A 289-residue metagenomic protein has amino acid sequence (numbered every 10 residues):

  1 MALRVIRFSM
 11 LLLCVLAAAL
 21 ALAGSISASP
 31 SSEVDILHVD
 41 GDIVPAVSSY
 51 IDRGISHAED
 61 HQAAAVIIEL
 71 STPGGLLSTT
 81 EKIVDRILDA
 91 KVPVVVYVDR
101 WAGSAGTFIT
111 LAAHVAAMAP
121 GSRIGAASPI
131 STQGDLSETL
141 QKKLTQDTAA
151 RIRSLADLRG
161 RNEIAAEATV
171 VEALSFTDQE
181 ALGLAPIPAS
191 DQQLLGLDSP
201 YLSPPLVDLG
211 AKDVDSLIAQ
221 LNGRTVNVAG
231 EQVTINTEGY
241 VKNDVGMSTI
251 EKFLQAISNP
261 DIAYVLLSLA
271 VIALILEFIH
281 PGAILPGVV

Functional and structural regions predicted by a protein language model:
M1-V5: N-terminal secretory signal peptides that target proteins for export/translocation
S9-A23: Bacterial N-terminal signal peptides
C14, V44, S48, V96 (+3 more regions): Generic hydrophobic-segment detector
G24-L254: Soluble extramembrane regions of membrane proteins in the secretory/endomembrane system
M247-V289: Transmembrane alpha-helical segments that form the functional core of multipass membrane systems
